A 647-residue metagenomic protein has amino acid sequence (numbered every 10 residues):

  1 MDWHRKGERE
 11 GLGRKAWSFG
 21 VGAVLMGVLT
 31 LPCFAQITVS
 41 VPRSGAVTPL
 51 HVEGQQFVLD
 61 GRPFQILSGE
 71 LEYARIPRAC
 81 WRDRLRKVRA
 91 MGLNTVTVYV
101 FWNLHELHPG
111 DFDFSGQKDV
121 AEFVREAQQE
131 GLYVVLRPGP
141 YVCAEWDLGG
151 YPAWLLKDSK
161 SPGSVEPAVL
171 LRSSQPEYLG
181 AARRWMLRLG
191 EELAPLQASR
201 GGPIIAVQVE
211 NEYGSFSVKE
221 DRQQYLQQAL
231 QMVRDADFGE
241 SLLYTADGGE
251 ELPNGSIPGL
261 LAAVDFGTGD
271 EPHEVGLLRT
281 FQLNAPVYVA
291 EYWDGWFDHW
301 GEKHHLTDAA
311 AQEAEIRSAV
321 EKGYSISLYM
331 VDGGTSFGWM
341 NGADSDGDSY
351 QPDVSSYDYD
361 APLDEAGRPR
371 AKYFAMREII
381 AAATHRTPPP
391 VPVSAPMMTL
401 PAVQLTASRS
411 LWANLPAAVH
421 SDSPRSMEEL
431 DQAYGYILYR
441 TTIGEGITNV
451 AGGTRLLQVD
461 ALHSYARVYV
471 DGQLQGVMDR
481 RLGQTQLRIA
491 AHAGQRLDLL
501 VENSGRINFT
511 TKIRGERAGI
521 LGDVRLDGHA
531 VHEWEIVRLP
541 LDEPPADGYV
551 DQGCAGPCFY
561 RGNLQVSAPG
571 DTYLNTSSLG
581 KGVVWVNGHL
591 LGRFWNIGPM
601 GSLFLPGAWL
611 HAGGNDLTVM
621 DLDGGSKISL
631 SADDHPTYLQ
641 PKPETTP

Functional and structural regions predicted by a protein language model:
A35-T95: N-terminal carbohydrate-binding accessory modules
I66-P77, W102-K118, G163-R184, V209-R222 (+3 more regions): The substrate-binding groove and active-site-proximal loops of carbohydrate-active enzymes, especially glycoside
W81-D147, L230-R234: Aromatic-lined substrate-binding rim segments of carbohydrate-active enzymes
G110-G116, Q129, P140-L170, V218-R222 (+3 more regions): Aromatic- and acidic-residue-enriched segments that line the glycan-binding/catalytic groove of carbohydrate-active
V120-L136, P167-I204: An active-site-proximal structural segment forming one wall of the substrate-binding cleft that immediately precedes
G180-N254: Active-site neighborhood of glycoside hydrolase catalytic domains
G269-P362, R368, I379: Catalytic-core region of carbohydrate-active enzymes that cleave or remodel glycosidic bonds
N449-Y469, L497, L564-N587, F594-W595 (+1 more regions): Aromatic-lined ligand-binding clefts that engage carbohydrates, nucleic acids, or primary amines
